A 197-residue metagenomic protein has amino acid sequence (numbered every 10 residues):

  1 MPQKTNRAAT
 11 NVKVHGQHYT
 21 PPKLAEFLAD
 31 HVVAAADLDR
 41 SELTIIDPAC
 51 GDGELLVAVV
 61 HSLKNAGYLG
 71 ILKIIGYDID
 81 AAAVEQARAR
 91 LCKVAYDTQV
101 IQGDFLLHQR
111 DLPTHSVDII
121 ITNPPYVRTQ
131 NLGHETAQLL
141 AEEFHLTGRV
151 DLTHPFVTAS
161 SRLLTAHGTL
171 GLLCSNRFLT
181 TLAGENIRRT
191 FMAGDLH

Functional and structural regions predicted by a protein language model:
M1-H197: SAM-dependent methyltransferase catalytic region
